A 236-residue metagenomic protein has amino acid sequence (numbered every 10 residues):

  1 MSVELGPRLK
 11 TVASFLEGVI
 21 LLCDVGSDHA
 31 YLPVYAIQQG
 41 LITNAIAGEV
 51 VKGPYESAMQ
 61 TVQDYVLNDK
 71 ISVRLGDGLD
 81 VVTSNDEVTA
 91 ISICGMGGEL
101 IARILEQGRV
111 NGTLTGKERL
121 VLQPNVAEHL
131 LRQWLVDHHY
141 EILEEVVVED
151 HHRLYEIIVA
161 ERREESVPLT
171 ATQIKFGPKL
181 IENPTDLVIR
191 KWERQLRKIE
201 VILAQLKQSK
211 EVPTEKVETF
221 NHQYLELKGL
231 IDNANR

Functional and structural regions predicted by a protein language model:
M1-I20, V34: S-adenosyl-L-methionine
S2-L5, T83, E99-R236: Class I S-adenosyl-L-methionine
T11-V19, V81-S84, N111-G112: Glycine-rich helix-loop-beta junction characteristic of Rossmann-like nucleotide cofactor-binding loops
V19-D28: Conserved class I S-adenosyl-L-methionine
H29-I42: Conserved SAM-binding loop of SAM-dependent methyltransferases across substrates and taxa, primarily the Class I
N44-E49: Conserved SAM-binding motif I beta-strand of class I
K52-D86: S-adenosyl-L-methionine
E87-G95: Short SAM/SAH-binding signature in class I
